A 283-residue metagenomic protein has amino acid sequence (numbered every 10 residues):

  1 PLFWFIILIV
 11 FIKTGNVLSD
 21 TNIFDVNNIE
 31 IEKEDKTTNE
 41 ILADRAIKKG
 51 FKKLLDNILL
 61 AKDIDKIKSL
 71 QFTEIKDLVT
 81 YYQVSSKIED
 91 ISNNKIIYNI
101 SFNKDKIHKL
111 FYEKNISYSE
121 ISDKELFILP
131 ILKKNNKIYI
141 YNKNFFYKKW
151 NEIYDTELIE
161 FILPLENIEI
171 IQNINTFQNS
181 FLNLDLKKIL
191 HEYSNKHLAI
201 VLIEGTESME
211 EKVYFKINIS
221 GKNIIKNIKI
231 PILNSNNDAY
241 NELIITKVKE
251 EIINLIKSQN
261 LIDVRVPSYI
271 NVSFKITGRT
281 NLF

Functional and structural regions predicted by a protein language model:
P1-L8: Sec-dependent signal peptide recognition, specifically the positively charged N-region followed immediately by
I12-T14: N-terminal signal peptide c-region/cleavage motif recognized by signal peptidases
S19-D25, E30, R45, K49-L59 (+4 more regions): Non-catalytic, solvent-exposed interaction/assembly segments
T21-N28, K104-K106, S194-N237, N241: Amphipathic beta-strand/beta-sheet edge segments enriched in Tyr/Trp
I29-E34, S101-I107, I131-N135, E204-T206 (+2 more regions): Solvent-exposed coil/turn segments that connect beta secondary-structure elements in extracytoplasmic/periplasmic
E40-N57, N99-S122, D155-I159, N227-F283: C-terminal/domain-edge helix-coil "capping" segments
A43-K66, L126, I131-L182, H191-L198 (+1 more regions): N-terminal segment of the mature soluble domain
D65-L129, Y139-K143: Signal peptide-directed extracytoplasmic domains
